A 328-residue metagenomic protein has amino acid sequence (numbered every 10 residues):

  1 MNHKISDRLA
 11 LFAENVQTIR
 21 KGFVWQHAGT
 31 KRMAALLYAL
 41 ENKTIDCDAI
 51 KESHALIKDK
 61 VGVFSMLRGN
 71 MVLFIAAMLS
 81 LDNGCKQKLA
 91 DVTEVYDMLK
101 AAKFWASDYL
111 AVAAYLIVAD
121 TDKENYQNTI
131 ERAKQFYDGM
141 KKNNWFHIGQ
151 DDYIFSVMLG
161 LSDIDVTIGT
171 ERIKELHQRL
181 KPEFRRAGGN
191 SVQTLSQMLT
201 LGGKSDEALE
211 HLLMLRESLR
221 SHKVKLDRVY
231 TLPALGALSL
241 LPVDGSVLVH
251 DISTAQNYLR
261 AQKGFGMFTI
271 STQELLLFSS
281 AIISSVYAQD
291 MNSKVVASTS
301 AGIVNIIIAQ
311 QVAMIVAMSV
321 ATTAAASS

Functional and structural regions predicted by a protein language model:
M1-E94, K100-D108, V112, A281-A288 (+1 more regions): N-terminal domain-start signal
N2-K4, L40-C47, L81-Q87, D120-Q127 (+4 more regions): Short coil/turn connectors between adjacent alpha-helices in alpha-solenoid helical repeat scaffolds
A13-T18, D48-K60, K88-L99, Q127-M140 (+4 more regions): Alpha-helical repeat scaffolds
T18-V24, E41, K60-S65, K100-A102 (+5 more regions): Short, recurring structural edge motifs at helix starts
Q26, C47, S65-G69, S107 (+5 more regions): Alpha-helix N-cap/helix-initiation sites
T30-L40, G69-S80, D108-A119, D151-G160 (+3 more regions): Amphipathic alpha-helical elements of HEAT/ARM-like alpha-solenoid repeat scaffolds that form extended
K123, I130-Q135, G139-P182, R186-G189: Solenoidal tandem-repeat scaffolds enriched in leucines and small polar residues
L209-S328: C-terminal structured domains
